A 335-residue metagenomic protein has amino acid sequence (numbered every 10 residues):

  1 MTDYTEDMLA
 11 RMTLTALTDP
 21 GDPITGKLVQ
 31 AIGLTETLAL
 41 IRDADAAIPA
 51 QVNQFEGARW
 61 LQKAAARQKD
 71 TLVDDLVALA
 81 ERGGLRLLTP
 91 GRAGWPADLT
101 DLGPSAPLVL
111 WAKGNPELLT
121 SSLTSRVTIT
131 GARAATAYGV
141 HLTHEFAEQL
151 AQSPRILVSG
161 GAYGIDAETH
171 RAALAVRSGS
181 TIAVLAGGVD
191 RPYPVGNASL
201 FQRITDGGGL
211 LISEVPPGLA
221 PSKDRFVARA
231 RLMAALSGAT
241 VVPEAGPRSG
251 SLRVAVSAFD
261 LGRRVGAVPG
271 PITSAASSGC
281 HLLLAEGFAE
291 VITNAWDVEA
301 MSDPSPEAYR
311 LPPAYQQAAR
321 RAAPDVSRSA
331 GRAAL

Functional and structural regions predicted by a protein language model:
M1-G94: Short, small/acidic-rich helices and loops at N termini and domain boundaries of DNA replication/processing enzymes
M1-M8, D19, T89-L335: Glycine-biased, small-residue-rich flexible motifs in mid-sequence functional cores and linkers
